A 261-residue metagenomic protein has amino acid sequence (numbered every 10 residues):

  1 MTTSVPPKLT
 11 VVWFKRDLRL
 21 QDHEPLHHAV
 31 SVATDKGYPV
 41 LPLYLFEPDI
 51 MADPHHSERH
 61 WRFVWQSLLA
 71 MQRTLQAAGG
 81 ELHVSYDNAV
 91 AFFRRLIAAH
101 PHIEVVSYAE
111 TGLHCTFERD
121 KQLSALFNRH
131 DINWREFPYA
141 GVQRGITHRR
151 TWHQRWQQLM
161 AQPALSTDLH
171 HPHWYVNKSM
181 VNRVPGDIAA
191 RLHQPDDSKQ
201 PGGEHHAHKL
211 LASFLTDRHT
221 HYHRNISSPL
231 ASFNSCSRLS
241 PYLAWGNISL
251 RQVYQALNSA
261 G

Functional and structural regions predicted by a protein language model:
M1-G79: N-terminal beta-strand-loop-alpha-helix module at the start of alpha/beta ligand-binding or catalytic domains
L20, I50-M51, L113-T116, Q143-I146 (+1 more regions): Short catalytic/ligand-binding loop motif for oxyanion handling, primarily in non-cytosolic enzymes, centered on
D22-H28, F92, R119-Q122, A260: Short alpha-helical segments and helix-capping/turn motifs at coil-helix boundaries
Q76-E81, H130-I132: A short helix-to-beta-strand connector/capping loop
G80-A89: Short beta->alpha junction loops
N88-A207: Beta-rich, aromatic/charged-enriched effector core domains that present basic-aromatic interfaces for binding
Q162-G261: Catalytic cores of enzymes that engage adenine nucleotides and/or redox cofactors via long glycine-rich, Lys/Arg/His
